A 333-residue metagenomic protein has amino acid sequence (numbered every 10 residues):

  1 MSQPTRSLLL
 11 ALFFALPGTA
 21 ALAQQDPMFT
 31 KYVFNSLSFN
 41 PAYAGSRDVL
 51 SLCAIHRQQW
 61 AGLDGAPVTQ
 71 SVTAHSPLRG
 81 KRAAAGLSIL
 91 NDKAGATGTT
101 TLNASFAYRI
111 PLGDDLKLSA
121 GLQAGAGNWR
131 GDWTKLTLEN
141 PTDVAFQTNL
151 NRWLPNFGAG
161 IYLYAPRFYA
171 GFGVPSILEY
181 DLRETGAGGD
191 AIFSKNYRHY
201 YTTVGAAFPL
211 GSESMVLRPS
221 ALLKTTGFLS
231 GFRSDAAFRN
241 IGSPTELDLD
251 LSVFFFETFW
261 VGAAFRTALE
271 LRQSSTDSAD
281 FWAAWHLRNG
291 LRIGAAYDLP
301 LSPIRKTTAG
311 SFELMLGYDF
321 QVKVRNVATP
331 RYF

Functional and structural regions predicted by a protein language model:
M1-L9: Bacterial N-terminal signal peptides that target proteins for export
L9-G18: Bacterial N-terminal signal peptides
T19-A23: Sec/Tat signal peptide C-region and signal peptidase I cleavage site
Q24-F333: Subset of outer-membrane beta-barrel
